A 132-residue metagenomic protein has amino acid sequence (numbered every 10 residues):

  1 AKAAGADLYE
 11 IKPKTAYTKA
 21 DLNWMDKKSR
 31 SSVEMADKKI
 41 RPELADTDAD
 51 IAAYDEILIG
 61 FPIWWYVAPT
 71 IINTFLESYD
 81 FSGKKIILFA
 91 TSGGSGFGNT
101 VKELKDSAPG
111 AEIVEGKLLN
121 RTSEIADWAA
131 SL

Functional and structural regions predicted by a protein language model:
A1-I59, Y66-A68, N73, E77 (+1 more regions): N-terminal beta1-alpha1-beta2 submodule of the flavodoxin-like/Rossmannoid cofactor-binding fold
K2-A4, S82, S107-E112: Short, structured coil segments at secondary-structure junctions
L8-E10, I59-G60, K85-A90, E115-G116: Structural recognition of the beta-strand scaffold that forms the well-ordered cores of secreted hydrolase catalytic
S31-A36, S82-K85, E112-E115: Glycine-rich loops and low-complexity Gly/Arg-rich segments that provide flexible linkers or classic glycine-based
I51, E77-G83, A108: Short, conserved loop/helix-junction motifs that constitute active-site signature segments in enzyme catalytic cores
W65-Y66, G94: Acidic catalytic loop of the alpha/beta-hydrolase fold
I87-S123: Short, glycine-/small-residue-rich phosphate/pyrophosphate-handling segment
